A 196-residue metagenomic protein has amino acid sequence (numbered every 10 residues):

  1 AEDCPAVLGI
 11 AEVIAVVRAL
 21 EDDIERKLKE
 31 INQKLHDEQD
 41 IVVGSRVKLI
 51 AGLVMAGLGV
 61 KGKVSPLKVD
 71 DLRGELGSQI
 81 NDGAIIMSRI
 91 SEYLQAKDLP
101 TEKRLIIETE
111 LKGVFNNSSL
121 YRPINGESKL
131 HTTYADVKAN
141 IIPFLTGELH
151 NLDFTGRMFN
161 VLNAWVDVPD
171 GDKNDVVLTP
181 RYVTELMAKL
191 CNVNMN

Functional and structural regions predicted by a protein language model:
A1-L49, T133-D153: Short, basic/polar, glycine-containing "phosphate-handling" surface segments that engage DNA
N32, I50-G59: Short, amphipathic alpha-helical segments that act as regulatory/interfacial helices in nucleotide-processing proteins
D37, I41, G59-V64: Intrinsically disordered or highly flexible coil/loop and linker segments, enriched in small and charged/polar residues
S45-L53, D153, R157, Y182 (+1 more regions): Amphipathic alpha-helical interaction segments
M55, G62-D167: Long recognition/docking surfaces used for binding and targeting
P169-K173: Active-site-adjacent structural elements in folded domains
N174-N196: Conserved S-adenosyl-L-methionine
